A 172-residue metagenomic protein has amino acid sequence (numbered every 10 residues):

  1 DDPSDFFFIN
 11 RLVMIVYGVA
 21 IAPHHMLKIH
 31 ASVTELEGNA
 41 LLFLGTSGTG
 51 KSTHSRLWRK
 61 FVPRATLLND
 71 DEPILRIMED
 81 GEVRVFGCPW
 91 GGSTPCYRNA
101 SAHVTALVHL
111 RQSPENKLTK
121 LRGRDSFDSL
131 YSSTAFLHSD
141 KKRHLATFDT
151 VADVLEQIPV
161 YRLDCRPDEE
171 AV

Functional and structural regions predicted by a protein language model:
D1-G18: Charged, amphipathic alpha-helical linker segments immediately N-terminal to NTP-binding catalytic cores
S4-I9, M26, S139, R143: Generic, well-ordered alpha-helical segments
Y17-I21, A152: Generic structural signal for well-ordered alpha-helical scaffold segments
A20-L36: Pre-Walker A adenine-sensing motif
A31-S32, L36-T46, K60-V172: Glycine-rich, often acidic-flanked micro-motifs that create phosphate/phosphodiester-binding or positioning elements
T49-G50: Conserved glycine(s) of the Walker
H54-S55: Post-Walker A alpha-helix
